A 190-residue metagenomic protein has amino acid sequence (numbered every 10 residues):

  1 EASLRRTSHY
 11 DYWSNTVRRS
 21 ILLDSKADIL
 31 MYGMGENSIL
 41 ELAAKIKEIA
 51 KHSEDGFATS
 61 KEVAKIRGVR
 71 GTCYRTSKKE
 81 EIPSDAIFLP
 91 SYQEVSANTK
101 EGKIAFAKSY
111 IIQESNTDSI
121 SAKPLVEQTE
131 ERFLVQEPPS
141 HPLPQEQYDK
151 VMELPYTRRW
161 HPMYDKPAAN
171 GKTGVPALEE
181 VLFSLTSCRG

Functional and structural regions predicted by a protein language model:
E1-T129, Q136-E137: Glycine-rich beta-alpha loop elements in corrinoid/cobalamin-binding modules across cobalamin-dependent enzymes
T16-V17, N37, P142, E146 (+1 more regions): Conserved active-site and cofactor/substrate-binding residues in soluble primary-metabolism enzymes
M31, V135, K150, L182-S187: Structured core elements
M34, P155, L185-R189: Active-site proximal loops enriched in glycine and acidic residues that flank catalytic Cys/His/Asp and coordinate
L42-I46, K150, L154-R158, G190: Generic, well-ordered alpha-helical scaffold segments in large soluble proteins
G68-T76, P167-P176: A glycine-rich phosphate-binding loop feature that marks nucleotide/adenosyl-phosphate handling sites
F106-K108, I112-L154, R158-K172: Extended surface/linker regions that mediate inter-domain or inter-protein docking in multi-component redox
A169-G190: N-terminal pre-triad scaffold of radical SAM enzymes
